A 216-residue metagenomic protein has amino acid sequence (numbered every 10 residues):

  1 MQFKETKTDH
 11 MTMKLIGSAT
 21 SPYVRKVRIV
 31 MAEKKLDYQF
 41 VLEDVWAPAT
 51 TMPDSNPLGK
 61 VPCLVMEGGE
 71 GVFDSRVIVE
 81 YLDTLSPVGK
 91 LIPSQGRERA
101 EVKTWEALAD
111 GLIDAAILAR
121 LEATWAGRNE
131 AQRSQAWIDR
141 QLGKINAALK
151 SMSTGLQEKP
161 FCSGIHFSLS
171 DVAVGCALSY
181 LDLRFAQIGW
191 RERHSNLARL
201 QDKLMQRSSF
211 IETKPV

Functional and structural regions predicted by a protein language model:
Q2-Q135: GST-like domain detector, emphasizing the conserved glutathione-binding G-site in the N-terminal thioredoxin-like
L64, R76, K144-S153, S209: Aromatic-glycine hotspot motif
V79, D83, K103-E106, L149 (+2 more regions): Non-transmembrane alpha-helical segments in soluble domains of secreted/periplasmic/extracellular proteins
S86, L156-P160, S208: A general structural signal marking secondary-structure boundaries and capping sites
G89-S94, F161-I165, G189-R191, I211-P215: Short, hydrophobic secondary-structure boundary micro-motifs
A109-R199: GST-like fold's C-terminal all-alpha helical module
E192-T213: C-terminal end-helix/capping segment
